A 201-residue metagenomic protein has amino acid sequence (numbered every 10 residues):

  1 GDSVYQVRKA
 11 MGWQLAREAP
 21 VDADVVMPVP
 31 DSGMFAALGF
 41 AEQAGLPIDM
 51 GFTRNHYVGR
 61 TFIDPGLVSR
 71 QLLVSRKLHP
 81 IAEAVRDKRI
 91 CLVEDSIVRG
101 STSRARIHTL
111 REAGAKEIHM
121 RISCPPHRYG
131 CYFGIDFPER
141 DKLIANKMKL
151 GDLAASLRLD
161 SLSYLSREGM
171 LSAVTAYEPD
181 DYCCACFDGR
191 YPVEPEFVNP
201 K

Functional and structural regions predicted by a protein language model:
G1-K201: PRPP-associated nucleotide enzymes
